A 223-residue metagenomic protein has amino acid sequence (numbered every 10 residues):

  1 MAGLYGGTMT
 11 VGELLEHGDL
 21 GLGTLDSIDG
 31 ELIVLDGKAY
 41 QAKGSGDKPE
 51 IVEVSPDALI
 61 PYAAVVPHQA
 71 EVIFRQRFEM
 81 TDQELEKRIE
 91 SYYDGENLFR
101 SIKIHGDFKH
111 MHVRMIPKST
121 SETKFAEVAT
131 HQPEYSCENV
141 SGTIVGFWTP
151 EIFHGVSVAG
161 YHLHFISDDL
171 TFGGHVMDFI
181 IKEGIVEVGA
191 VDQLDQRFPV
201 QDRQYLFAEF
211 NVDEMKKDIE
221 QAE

Functional and structural regions predicted by a protein language model:
M1-A64: N-terminal low-complexity or amphipathic/hydrophobic leaders
E31-I33, I102, L163: Short beta-strand scaffold segments in enzyme catalytic cores
A42-K43, H112-V113, G155, G173-H175: Short helix/loop capping segments that flank catalytic or ligand/cofactor-binding pockets
G44-G46, V52-R100: Contiguous hydrophobic, core-forming segments of folded domains
P61-R77, D192-I219: Compact, glycine/acidic-enriched structural inserts
Q83-F147, I152-V156: Long, positively charged binding patches that form subdomain-scale interaction surfaces for polyanionic ligands
V158-I166: Histidine-centered divalent-metal-coordination microenvironment in nucleic-acid enzymes
S167-E209: A hydrophobic, small-residue-rich beta->alpha segment in the mid-to-C-terminal subdomain of diverse proteins
